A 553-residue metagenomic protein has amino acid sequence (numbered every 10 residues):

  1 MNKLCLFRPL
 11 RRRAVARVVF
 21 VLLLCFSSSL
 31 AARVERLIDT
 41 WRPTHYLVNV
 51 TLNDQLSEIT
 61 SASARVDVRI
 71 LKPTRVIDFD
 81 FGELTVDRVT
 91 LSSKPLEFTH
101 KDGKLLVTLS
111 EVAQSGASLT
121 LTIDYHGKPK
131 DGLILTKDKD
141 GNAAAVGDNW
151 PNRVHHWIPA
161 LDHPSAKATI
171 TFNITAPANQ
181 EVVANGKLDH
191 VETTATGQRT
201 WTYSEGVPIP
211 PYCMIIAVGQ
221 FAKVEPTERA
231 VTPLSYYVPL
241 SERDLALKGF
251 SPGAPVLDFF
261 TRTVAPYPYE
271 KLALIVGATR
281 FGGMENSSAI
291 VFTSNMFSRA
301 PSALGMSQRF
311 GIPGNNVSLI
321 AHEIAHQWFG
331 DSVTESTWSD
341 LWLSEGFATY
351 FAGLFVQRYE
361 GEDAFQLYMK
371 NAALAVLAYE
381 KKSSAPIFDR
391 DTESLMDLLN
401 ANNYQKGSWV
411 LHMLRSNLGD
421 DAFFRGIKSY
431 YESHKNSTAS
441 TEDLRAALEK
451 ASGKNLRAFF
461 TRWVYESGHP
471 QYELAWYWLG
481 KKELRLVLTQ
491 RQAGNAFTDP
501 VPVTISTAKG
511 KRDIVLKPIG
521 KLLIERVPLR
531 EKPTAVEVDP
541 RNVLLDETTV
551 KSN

Functional and structural regions predicted by a protein language model:
L4, F26-S61, R69, D140-A144 (+4 more regions): N-terminal, polar/Ser/Thr-rich
L37-D39, S115, D124-T171, G219-P226 (+1 more regions): Glycine/proline-rich low-complexity spacer/linker segments in large multi-domain proteins
A62, N149-W150, A160-A321, Y350-G353 (+1 more regions): Hydrophobic helix-coil surface modules that form long, contiguous segments used for peptide/substrate interaction
S63-E83, A160-D162, A168-P177, E442 (+2 more regions): Surface-exposed beta-strand/loop patches in extracellular or lumenal glycoproteins
F81-G141, T196-T202, G520-K532, V543: A surface-exposed beta-strand-loop module
T85-S92, V183, L456-R457, P470-Y472 (+1 more regions): Beta-strand-rich binding/interaction modules
P266-P268, Y359, T392-E393, N400-L486: Amphipathic alpha-helical substructures
G314-N315, E345-M413, N417, H434-K435: Acidic/His/Gly-enriched intrinsically disordered linker/tail segments that often contain short helix/coil "MoRF-like"
